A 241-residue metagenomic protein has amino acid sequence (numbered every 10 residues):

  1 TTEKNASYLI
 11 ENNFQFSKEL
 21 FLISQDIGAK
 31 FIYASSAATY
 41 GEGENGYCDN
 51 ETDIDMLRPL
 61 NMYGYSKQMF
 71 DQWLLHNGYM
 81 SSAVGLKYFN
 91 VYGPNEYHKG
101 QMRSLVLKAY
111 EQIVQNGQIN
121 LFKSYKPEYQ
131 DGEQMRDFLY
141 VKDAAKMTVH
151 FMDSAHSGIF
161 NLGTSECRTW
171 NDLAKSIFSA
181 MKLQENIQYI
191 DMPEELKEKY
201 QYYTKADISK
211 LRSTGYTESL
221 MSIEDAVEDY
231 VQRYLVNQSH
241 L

Functional and structural regions predicted by a protein language model:
T1-N12: NAD(P)H-binding glycine-rich loop region in Rossmannoid oxidoreductase-like domains and their noncatalytic homologs
I10, P59-Q68, K99-L107, D137-F138 (+1 more regions): Short-chain dehydrogenase/reductase
I10-S17, F21-S24, I32, S66-K67 (+1 more regions): Short alpha-helix in the Rossmann-fold core of NAD(P)-dependent oxidoreductases
K18-M62, V84: Conserved Rossmann-fold NAD(P)-dependent oxidoreductase catalytic core, especially the SDR/UDP-sugar
F31-S35, V84-N90, D137, N161-L162: Structural signature of the Rossmann-like NAD(P)-dependent dehydrogenase/reductase core
Y40-G41, R58-M62, V84-L105, Y129: Flexible, glycine-rich beta-alpha linker
N45, R58-F89, K108-V114: Active-site Tyr-X1-5-Lys
V114-L241: C-terminal substrate-binding subdomain of Rossmann-fold SDR/epimerase-dehydratase oxidoreductases
